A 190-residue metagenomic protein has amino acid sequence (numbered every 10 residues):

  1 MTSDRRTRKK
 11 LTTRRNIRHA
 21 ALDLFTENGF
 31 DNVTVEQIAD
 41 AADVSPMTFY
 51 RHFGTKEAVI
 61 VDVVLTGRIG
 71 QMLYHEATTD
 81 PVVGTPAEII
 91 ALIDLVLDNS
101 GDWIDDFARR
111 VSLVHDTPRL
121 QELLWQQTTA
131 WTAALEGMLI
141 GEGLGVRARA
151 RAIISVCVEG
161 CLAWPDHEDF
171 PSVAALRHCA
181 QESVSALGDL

Functional and structural regions predicted by a protein language model:
M1-N28, N32-V44, V61: Basic, helix-initiating cap at the start of DNA-binding domains
I17, T55-I60, I69: Short amphipathic alpha-helical segment with a characteristic S/N-K-E followed by hydrophobic residues
V35, V64-L73: Short, basic, alpha-helical segments at the C-terminal edge of helix-turn-helix-like DNA-binding modules
D43-F53: Short hydrophobic/aromatic patch on the recognition helix
F53, V64, C157: DNA major-groove recognition helix of helix-turn-helix
L73-R110: Hydrophobic alpha-helical connector segments
H115-G143, R147-R151: Amphipathic alpha-helical packing segments from all-alpha helical-bundle domains
D166-L190: C-terminal peripheral helix-coil segments that are non-catalytic and often amphipathic
